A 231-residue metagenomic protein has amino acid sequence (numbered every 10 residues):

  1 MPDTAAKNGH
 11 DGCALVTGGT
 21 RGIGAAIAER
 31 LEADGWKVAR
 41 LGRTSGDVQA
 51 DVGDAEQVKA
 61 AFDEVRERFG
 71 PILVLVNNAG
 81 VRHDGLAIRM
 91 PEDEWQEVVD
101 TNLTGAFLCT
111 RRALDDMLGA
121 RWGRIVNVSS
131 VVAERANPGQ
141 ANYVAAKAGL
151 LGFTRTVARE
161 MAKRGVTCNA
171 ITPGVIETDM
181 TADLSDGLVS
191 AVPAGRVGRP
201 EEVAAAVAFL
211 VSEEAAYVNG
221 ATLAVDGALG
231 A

Functional and structural regions predicted by a protein language model:
T20-R21: Conserved glycine-rich cofactor-binding loop
L86-A87, E94-V99, L188: Substrate-binding pocket helix/loop in short-chain dehydrogenase/reductase
I88, R135-A141, K163-R164, G195 (+1 more regions): Active-site loop immediately N-terminal to the catalytic Tyr-X3-Lys motif of short-chain dehydrogenase/reductase
T110, A146, T154: Active-site helix of classical SDR
S130: Residue(s) in the substrate-gating loop at a strand-loop-helix junction that position the organic substrate next
A162, T167, V218-G220: Short, small/polar-rich loop/turn modules that mediate ligand/substrate recognition or access, typified
R196-V225, G230: C-terminal substrate-recognition "lid" of short-chain dehydrogenase/reductases
